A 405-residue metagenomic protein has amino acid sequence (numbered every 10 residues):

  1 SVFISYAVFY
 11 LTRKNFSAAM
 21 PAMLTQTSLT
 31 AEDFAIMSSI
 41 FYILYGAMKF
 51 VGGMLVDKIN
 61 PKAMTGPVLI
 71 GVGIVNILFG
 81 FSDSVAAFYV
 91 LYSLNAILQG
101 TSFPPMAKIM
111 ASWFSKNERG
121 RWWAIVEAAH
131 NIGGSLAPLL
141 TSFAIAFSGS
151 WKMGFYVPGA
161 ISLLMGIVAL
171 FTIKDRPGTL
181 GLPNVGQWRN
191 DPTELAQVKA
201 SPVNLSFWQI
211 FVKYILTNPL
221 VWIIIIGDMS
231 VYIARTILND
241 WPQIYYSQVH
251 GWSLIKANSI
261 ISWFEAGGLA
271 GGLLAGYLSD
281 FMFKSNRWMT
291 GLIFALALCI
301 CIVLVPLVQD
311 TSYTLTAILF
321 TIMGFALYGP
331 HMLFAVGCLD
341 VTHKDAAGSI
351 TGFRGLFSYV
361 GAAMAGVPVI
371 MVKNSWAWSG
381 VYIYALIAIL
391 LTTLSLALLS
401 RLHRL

Functional and structural regions predicted by a protein language model:
K14, Y42-F50, G134-S135, E265-L273 (+1 more regions): Residue-level signature of mid-helix packing/kink "hotspots" within the transmembrane helices of 12-pass Major
F16-M20, N218-L273, H331, A365: Extracytoplasmic gate region of multi-pass secondary transporters
A47-D83: Conserved MFS/SLC helix-loop-helix module at the cytosolic interface between two early adjacent transmembrane helices
K58-L69, F281-A295: Cytoplasmic membrane-interface "Motif A"-like loop-to-helix N-cap segments of 12-TM Major Facilitator Superfamily
I70-D83, L296-D310: C-terminal ends and interior cores of transmembrane alpha-helices in multi-pass membrane transporters/permeases
L91-I132: Cytoplasmic helix-loop-helix junction between adjacent transmembrane helices in 12-TM secondary transporters
V126-G178: Helix-loop-helix hairpin linking two adjacent transmembrane segments in secondary transporters
K344-S375: A late C-terminal transmembrane helix in Major Facilitator Superfamily
